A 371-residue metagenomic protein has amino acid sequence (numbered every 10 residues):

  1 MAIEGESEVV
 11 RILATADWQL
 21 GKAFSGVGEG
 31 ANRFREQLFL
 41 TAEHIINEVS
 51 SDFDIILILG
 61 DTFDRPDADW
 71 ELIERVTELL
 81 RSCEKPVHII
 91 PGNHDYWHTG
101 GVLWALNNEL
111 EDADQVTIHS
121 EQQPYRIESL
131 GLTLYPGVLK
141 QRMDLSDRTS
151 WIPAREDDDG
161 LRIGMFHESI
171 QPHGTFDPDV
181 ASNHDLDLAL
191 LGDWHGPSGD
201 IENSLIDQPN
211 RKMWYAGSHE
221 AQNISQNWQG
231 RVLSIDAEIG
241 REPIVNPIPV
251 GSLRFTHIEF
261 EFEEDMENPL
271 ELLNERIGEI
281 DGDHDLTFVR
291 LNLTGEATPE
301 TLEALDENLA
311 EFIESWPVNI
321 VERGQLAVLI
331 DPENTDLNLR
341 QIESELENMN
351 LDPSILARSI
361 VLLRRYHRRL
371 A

Functional and structural regions predicted by a protein language model:
M1-R75, R148, A154, L362-R365 (+1 more regions): N-terminal active-site segment of His-dependent metallophosphoesterases
A2-E8, I239-A371: Accessory, non-catalytic peripheral segments of nucleic-acid enzymes
G5, I55, R65-N223, Q229 (+1 more regions): His/Asp/Glu-rich metal-coordinating catalytic cores of metallo-dependent phosphodiesterases/hydrolases acting on
H44-S51, L79, E275-I280: A generic secondary-structure signal
F63, Q141-R142, E296-E300: Short acidic, S/G/P-rich loop/turn micro-motifs used as interaction or catalytic elements
S129-P136, R231, I330-Q341: Short, surface-exposed amphipathic charged segments that create phosphate/polyanion-binding patches used for binding
Q229-V232, L253-F255: Short hydrophobic/aromatic beta-strand or adjacent loop that forms the aromatic wall/cage of a ligand/substrate-binding
